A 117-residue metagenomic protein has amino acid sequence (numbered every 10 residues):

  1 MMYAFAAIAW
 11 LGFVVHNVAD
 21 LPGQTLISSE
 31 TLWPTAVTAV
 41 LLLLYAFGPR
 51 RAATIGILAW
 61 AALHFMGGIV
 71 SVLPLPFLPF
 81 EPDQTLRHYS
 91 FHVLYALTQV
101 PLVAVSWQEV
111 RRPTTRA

Functional and structural regions predicted by a protein language model:
M1-A117: Polytopic alpha-helical membrane-helix bundles and their juxtamembrane interface segments in multi-pass membrane
